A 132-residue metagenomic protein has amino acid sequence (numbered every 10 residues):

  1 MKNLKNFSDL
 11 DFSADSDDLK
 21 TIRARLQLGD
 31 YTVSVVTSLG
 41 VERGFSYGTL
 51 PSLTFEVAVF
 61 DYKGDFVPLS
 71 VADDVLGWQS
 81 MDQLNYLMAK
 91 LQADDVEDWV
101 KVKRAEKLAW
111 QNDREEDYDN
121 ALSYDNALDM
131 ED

Functional and structural regions predicted by a protein language model:
K2, P51-D132: Mixed-charge, Lys/Arg-enriched low-complexity segments
K2-N3, A24: Acidic, glycine-rich loop-and-strand cores that form catalytic or ligand-binding grooves in diverse globular domains
N3-D9: Cysteine-dependent deubiquitinase/ubiquitin-like isopeptidase catalytic cores across multiple families
D11-F55: Amphipathic, interaction-prone secondary-structure segments
